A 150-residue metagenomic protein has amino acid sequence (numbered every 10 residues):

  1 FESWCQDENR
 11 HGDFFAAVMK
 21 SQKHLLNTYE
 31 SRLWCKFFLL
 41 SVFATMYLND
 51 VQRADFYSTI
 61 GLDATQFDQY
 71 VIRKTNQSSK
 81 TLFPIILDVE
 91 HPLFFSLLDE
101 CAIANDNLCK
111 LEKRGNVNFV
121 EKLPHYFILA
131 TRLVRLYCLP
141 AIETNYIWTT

Functional and structural regions predicted by a protein language model:
F1-T150: Non-heme di-metal
